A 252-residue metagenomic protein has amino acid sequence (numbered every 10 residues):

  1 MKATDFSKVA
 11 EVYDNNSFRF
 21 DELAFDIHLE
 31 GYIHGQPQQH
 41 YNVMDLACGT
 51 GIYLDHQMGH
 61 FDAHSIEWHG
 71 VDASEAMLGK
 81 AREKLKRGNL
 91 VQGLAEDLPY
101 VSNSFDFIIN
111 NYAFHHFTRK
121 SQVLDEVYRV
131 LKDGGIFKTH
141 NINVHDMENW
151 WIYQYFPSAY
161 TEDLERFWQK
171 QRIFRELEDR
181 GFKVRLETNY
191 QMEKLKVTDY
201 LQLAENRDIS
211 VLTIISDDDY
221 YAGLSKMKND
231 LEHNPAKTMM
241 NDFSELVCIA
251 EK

Functional and structural regions predicted by a protein language model:
M1-Y41, I52-H56, H60, M77-K80: Conserved class I S-adenosyl-L-methionine
D21, T50, K183-K252: Conserved Class I S-adenosyl-L-methionine
M44-D97: Class I SAM-dependent methyltransferase SAM/SAH-binding core
I109: A conserved beta-strand element that flanks and buttresses the S-adenosyl-L-methionine
Y112-H116: Short catalytic micro-motifs in class I SAM-dependent methyltransferases
S121-I136: A short glycine-rich, Lys/Arg-flanked "PGG" loop and its adjoining helix->strand segment in the class I
I136-E165: Conserved class I S-adenosyl-L-methionine
E165-R180: Short alpha-helix
